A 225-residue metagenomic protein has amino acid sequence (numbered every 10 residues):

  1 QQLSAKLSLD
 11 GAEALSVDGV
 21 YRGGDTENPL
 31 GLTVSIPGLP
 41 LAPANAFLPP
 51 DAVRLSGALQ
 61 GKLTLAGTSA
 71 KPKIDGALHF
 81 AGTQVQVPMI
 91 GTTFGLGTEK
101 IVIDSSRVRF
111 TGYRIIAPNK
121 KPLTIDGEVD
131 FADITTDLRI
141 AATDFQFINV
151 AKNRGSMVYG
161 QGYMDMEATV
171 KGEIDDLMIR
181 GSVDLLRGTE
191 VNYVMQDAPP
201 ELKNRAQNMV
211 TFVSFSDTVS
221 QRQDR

Functional and structural regions predicted by a protein language model:
Q1-K62, A70-D75, H79-E167, E173-R225: Interface amphipathic segments
